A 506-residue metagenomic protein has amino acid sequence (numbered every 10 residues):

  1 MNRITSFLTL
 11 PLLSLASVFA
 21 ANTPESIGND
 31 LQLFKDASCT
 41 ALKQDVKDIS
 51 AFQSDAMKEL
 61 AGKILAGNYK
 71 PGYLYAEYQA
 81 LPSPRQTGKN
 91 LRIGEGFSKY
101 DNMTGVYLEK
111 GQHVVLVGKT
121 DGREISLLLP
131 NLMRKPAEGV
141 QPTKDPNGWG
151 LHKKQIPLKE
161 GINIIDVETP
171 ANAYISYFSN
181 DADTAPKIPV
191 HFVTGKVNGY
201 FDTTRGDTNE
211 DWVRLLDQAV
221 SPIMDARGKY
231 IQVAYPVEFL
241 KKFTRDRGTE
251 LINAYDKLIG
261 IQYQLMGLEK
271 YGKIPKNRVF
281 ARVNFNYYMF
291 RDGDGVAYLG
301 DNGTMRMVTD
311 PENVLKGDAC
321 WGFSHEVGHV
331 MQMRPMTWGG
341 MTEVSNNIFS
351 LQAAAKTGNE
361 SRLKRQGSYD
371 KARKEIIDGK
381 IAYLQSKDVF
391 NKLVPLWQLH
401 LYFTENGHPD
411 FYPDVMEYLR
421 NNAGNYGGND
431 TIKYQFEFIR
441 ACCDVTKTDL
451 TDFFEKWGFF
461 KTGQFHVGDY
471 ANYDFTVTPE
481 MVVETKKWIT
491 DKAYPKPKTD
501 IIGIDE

Functional and structural regions predicted by a protein language model:
M1, V18-A20: Juxtamembrane and targeting peptides
N2-L10: Sec-dependent signal peptide recognition, specifically the positively charged N-region followed immediately by
T9-S17: Bacterial N-terminal signal peptides
A21-L74, Y434-E506: Beta/coil-rich, acidic/histidine-enriched accessory regions frequently appended to metallopeptidases
T23-Y200: Beta-strand-enriched, solvent-exposed domains that form extended recognition/catalytic surfaces
E109, D121-G122, L132-P142, H152-Q232 (+1 more regions): Zn2+-dependent metallopeptidase catalytic core
W212-L215, P222-E405, P409-E417: Catalytic cores of extracellular degradative/oxidative enzymes
R373-T478: Active-site-proximal alpha-helical
